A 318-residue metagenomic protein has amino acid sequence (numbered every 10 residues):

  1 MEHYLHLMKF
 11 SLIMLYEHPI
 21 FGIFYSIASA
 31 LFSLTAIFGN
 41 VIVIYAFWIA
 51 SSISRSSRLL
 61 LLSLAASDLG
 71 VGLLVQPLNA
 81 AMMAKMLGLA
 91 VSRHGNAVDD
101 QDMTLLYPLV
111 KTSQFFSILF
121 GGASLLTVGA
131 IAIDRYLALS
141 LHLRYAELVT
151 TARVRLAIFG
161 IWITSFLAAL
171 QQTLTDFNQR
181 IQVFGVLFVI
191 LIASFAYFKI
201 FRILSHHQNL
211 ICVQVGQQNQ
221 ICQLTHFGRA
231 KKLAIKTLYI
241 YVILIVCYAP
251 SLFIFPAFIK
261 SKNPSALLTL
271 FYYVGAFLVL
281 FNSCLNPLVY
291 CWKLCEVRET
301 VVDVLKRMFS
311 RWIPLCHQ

Functional and structural regions predicted by a protein language model:
M1-I42, L87-V91, G95-V98, Q318: Extracellular N-terminal segment of 7TM GPCRs
H18-A30, S57-A130, A138, T175 (+1 more regions): Extracellular TM2-ECL1-early TM3 structural module of rhodopsin-like
F32-T35, S63-Q76, R153-A169, V186 (+3 more regions): Alpha-helical transmembrane segments of multi-pass membrane proteins
L119-F159, C291-W292: Class A GPCR helix-loop hinge within the 7TM core
L126-I133, F198-C212: Membrane-water interface of transmembrane alpha-helices
T164-R202: Extracellular-loop-to-transmembrane junctions of the mid-late helices
I192-A193, V246-P256, L270-Q318: Seventh transmembrane helix
R202-F253: Intracellular effector-coupling site of seven-transmembrane GPCRs, centered on the ICL3-to-TM6 transition
